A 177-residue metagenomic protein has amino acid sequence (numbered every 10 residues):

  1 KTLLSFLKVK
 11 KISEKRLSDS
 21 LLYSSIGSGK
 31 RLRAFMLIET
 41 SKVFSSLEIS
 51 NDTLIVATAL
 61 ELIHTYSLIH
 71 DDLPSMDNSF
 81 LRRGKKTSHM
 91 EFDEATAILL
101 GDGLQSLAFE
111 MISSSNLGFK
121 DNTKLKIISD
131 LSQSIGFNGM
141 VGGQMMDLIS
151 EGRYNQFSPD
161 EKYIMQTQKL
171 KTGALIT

Functional and structural regions predicted by a protein language model:
K1-L7: N-terminal amphipathic/basic leader segments beginning at the initiator methionine
K8-T177: Mg2+-dependent prenyl diphosphate-binding active-site environment of isoprenoid biosynthetic enzymes
